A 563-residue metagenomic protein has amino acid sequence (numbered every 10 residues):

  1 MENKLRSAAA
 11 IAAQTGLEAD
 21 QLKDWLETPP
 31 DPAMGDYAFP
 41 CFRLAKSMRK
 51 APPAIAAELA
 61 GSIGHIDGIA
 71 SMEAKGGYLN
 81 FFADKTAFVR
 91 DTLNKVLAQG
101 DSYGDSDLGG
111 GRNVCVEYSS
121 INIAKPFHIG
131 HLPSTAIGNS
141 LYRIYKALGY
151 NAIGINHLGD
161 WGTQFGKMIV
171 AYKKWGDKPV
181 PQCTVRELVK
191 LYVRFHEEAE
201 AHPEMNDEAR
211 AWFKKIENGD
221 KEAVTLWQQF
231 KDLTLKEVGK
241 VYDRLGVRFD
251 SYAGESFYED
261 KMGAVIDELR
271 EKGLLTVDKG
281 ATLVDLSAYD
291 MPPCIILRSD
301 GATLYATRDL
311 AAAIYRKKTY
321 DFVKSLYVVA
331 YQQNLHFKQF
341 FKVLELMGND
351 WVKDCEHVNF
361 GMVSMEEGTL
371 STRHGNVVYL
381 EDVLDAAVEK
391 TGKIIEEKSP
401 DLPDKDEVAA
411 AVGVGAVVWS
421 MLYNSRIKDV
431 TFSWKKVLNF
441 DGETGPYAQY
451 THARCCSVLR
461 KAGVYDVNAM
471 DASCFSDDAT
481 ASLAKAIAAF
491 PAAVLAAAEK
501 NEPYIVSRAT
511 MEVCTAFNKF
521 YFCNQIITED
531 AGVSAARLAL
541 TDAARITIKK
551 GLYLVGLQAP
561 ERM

Functional and structural regions predicted by a protein language model:
M1-R90, A98-M563: Non-catalytic interaction-recognition regions
